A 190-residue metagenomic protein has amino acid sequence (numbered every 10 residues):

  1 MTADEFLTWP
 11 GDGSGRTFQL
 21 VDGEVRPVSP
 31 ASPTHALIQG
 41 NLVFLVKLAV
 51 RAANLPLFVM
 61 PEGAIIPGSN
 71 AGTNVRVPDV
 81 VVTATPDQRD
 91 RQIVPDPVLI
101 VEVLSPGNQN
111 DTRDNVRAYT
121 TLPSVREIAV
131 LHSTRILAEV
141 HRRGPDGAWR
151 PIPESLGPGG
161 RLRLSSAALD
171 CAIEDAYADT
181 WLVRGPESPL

Functional and structural regions predicted by a protein language model:
M1-L190: Gly/Pro/Ser/Thr-rich low-complexity, intrinsically disordered segments predominantly at protein N-termini
